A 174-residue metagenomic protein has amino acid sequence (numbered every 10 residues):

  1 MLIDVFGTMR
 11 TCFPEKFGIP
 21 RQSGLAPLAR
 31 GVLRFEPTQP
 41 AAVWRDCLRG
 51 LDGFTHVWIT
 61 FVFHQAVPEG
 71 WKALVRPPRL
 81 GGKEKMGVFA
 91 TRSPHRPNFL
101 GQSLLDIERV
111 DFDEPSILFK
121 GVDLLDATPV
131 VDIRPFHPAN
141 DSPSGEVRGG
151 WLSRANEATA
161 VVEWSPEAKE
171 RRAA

Functional and structural regions predicted by a protein language model:
M1-Q102, R109-A174: Cys-His-centered catalytic/binding microenvironment captured across papain-like cysteine peptidases and homologous
